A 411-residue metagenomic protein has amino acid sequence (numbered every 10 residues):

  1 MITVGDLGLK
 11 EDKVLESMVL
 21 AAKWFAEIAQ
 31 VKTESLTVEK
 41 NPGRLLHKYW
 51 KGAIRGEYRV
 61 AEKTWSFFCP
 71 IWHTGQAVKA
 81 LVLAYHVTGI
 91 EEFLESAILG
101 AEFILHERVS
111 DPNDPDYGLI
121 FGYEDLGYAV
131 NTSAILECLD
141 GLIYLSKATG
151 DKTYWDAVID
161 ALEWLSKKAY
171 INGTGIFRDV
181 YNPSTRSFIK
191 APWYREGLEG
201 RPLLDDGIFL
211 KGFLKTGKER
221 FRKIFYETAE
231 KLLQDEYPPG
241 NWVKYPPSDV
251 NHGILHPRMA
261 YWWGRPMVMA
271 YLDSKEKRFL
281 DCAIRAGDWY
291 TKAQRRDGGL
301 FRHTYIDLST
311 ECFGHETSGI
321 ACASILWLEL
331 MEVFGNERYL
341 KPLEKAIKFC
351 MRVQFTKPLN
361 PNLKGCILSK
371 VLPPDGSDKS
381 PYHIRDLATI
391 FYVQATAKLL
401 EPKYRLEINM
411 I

Functional and structural regions predicted by a protein language model:
M1-I411: Glycan-recognition and catalytic cores of secretory/periplasmic carbohydrate-active enzymes
